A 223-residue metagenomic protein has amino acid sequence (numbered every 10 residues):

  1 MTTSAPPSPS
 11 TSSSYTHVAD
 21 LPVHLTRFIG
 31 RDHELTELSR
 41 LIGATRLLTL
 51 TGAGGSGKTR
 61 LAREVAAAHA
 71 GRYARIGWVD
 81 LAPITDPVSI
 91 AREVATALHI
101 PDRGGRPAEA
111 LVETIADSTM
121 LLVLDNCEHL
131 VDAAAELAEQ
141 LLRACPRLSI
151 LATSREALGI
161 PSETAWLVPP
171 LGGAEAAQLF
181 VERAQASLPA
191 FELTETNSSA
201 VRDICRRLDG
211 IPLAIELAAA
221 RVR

Functional and structural regions predicted by a protein language model:
M1-R223: Aliphatic-rich helical/repeat scaffold segments used for oligomerization and domain docking
